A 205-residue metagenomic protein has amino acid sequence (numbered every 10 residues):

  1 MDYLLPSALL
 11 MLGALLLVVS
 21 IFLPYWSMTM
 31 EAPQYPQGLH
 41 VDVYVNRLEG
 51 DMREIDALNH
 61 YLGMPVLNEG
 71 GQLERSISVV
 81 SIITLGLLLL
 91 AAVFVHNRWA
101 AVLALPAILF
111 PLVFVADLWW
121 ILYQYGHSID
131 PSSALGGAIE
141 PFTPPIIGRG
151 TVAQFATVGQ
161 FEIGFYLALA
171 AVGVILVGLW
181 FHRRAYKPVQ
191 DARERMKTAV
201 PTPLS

Functional and structural regions predicted by a protein language model:
M1-L4, F94-R98, V152-E162: Juxtamembrane loop-transmembrane helix junctions in multi-pass integral membrane proteins, especially the extracellular
Y3-M30: N-terminal signal-anchor transmembrane alpha helix
L9-L12, V80, L103-V113, Q160 (+1 more regions): Physicochemical signature of membrane-embedded alpha-helices that form the seven-helix bundle of GPCRs, emphasizing
M11-L16, E74-F94, Y166-I175: Hydrophobic alpha-helical transmembrane segments
L16-L23, A91, D117, V174-F181: Residue-level signal for alpha-helical transmembrane segments in multi-pass membrane proteins
F22-E74, W120-G159: Long, glycine/tryptophan/cysteine-rich extracytoplasmic
I82-D130, Y186-S205: Hydrophobic alpha-helical transmembrane segments of integral membrane proteins
I129-L204: Terminal transmembrane helical module of multi-pass membrane proteins
